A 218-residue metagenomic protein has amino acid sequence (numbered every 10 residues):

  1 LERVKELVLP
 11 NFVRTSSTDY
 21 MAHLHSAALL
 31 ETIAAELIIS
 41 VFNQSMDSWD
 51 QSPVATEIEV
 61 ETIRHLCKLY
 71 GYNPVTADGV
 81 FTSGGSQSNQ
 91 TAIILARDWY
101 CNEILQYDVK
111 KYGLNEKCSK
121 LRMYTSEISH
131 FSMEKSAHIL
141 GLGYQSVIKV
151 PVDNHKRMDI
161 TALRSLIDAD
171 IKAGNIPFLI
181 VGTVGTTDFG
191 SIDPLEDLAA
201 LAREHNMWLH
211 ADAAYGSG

Functional and structural regions predicted by a protein language model:
L1-T76: N-terminal entrance/gating region of PLP-dependent enzymes' catalytic architecture
S17, F178-V184, D188-F189, A202 (+1 more regions): Soluble FAD-dependent oxygen oxidases
V54-A55, G79-S86, T125-E127, T183 (+1 more regions): Active-site nucleophile and cofactor-binding loops and adjacent substrate-binding regions of central metabolic enzymes
E59, I63-R64, D78-L114, S132-A137: Conserved beta-loop-alpha segment that forms the PLP phosphate-binding cup at the N-terminus of a helix
S83-Q90, F131, V181, H210-G218: FAD-binding core of FAD-dependent oxidoreductases, characterized by glycine-rich FAD pyrophosphate-binding loops
Q106-Y107, E116-G182, F189-I192, D197: PLP-dependent aminotransferase-class I/II
A162, S191-G218: Catalytic PLP-binding core of fold-type I/II PLP enzymes
